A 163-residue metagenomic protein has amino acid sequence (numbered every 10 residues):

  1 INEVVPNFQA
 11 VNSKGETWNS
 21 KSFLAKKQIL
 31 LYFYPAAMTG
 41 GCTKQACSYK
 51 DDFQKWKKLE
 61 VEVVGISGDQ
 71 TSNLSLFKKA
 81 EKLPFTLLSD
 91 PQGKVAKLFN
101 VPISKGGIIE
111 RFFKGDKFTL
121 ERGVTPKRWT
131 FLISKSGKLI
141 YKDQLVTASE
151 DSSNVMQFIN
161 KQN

Functional and structural regions predicted by a protein language model:
I1-N163: Chalcogenol-based redox active-site neighborhoods
